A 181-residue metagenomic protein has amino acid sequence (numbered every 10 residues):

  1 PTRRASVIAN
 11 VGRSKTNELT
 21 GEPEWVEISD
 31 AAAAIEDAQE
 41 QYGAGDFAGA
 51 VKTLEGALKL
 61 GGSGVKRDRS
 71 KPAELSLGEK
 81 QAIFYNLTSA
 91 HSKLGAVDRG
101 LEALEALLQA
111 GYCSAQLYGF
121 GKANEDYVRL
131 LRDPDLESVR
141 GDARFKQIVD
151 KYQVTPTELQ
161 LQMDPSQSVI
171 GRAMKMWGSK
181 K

Functional and structural regions predicted by a protein language model:
P1-L19: N-terminal chloroplast transit peptides
G21-E24, L60-L77, C113-K122: Flexible helix-coil transition and linker loops at the boundaries of alpha-helical arrays
S29, P72-E79, R99, D126-V128 (+1 more regions): Structural signature of alpha-solenoid helical repeat junctions
E36, N86, R132-D135: "A position-specific structural signal for the A-helix of alpha-solenoid helical repeats
